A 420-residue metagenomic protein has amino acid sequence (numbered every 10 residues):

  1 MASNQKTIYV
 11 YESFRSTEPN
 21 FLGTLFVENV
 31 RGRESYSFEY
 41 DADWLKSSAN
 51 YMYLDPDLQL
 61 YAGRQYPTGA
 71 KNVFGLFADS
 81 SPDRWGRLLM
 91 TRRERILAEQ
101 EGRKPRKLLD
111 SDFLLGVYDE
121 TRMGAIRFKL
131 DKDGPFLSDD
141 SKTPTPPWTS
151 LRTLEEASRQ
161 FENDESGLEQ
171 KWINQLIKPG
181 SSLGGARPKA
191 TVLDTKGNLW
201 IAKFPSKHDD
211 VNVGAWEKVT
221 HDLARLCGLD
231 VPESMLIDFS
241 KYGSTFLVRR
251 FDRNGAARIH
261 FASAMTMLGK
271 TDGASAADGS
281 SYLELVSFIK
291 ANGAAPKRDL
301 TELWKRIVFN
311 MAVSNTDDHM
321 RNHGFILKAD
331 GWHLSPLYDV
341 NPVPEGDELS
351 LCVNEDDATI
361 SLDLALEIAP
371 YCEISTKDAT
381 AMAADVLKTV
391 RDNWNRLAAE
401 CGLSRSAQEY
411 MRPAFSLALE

Functional and structural regions predicted by a protein language model:
M1-M320, G324-E420: Phosphate/dinucleotide-binding and metal-coordinating scaffold of catalytic cores in nucleotide-dependent enzymes
